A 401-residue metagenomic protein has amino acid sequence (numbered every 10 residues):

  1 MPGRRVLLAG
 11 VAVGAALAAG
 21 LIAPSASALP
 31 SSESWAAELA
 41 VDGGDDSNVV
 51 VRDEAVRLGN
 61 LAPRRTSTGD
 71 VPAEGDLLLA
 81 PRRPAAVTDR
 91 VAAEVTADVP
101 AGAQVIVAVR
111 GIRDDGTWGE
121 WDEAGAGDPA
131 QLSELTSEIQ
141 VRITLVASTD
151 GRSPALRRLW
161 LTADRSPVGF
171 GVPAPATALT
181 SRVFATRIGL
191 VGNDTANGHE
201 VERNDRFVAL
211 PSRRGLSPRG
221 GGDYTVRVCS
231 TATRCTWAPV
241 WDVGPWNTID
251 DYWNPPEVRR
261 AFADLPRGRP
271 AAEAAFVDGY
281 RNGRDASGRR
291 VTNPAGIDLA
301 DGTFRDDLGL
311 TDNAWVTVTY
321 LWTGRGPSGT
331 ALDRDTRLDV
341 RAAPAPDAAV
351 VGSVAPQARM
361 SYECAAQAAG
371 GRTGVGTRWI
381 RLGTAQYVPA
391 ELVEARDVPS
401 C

Functional and structural regions predicted by a protein language model:
M1-L29: Secretory targeting and sorting signals
A28-G171: Beta-strand-rich ligand- or partner-binding modules with a strong bias toward extracellular/periplasmic carbohydrate
D114-A124, R234-A238, D347-V350: Surface-exposed loop/edge segments in extracytoplasmic proteins
D164-D339, G370: Secreted/periplasmic proteins
R214, A345-A349, G376: Short, solvent-exposed loop/turn positions at domain surfaces that link secondary-structure elements or cap domain
G352-R396: SH3/SH3-like beta-barrel superfamily modules
